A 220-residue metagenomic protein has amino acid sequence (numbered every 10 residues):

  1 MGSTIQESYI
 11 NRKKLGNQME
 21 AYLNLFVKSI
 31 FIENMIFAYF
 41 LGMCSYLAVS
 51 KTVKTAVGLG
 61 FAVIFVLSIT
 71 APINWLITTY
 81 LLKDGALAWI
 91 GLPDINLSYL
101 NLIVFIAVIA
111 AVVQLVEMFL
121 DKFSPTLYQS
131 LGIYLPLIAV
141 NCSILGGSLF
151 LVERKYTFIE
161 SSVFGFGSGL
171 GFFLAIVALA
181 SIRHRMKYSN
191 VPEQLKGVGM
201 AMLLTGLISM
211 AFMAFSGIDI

Functional and structural regions predicted by a protein language model:
M19-Y22, Y80-S98, L149-E160, I218-D219: Helix-coil boundary and interhelical linker segments in multi-pass alpha-helical membrane proteins
N24-F37, I95-I109, V163-A175: Structural signature of hydrophobic alpha-helical transmembrane segments
F40-A48, E117-F123, Y134-L135, C142-K155: Generic transmembrane alpha-helix signature in multi-pass membrane proteins, especially transporters/channels
L41-T55, V113-L127, L179-N190: C-terminal ends of transmembrane helices
S45, V63, S68, I106-E117 (+3 more regions): Hydrophobic core segments of alpha-helical transmembrane domains in multi-pass membrane transport and ion-translocation
T55-F65, V104-F105, L127-I138, Q194-G199: Cytoplasmic-side transmembrane-helix entry/capping segments in multi-pass membrane proteins
T79-L131: Ordered, amphipathic secondary-structure segments that act as subunit-interaction surfaces in large macromolecular
H184-M202: Interfacial loop-to-transmembrane junctions
